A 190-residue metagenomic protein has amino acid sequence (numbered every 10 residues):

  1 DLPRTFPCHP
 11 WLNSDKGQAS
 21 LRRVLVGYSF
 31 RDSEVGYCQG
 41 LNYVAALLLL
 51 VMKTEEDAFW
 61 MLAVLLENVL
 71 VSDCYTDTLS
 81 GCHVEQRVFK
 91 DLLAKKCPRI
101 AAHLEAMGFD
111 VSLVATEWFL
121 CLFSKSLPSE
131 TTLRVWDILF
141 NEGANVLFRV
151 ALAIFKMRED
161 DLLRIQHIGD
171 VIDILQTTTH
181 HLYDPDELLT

Functional and structural regions predicted by a protein language model:
D1-T190: Helix-rich, well-folded core regions that mediate interactions or catalysis
